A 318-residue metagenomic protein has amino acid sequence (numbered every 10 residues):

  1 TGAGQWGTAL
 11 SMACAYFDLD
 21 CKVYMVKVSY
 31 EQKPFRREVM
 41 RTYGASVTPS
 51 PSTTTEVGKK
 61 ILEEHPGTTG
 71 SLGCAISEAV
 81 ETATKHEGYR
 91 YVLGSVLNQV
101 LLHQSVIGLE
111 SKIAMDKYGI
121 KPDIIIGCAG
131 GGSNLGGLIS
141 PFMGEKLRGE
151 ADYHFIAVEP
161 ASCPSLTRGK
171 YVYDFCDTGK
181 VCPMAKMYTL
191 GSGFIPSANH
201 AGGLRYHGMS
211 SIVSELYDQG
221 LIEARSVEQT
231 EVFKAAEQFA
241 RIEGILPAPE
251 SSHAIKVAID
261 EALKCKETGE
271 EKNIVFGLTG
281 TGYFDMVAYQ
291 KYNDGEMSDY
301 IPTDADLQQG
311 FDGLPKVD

Functional and structural regions predicted by a protein language model:
T1-V28, K121-L135, F155, N273-L278: A short, small-residue-rich loop immediately preceding and capping a beta-strand
T1-W6, V100, I126-G131, E159 (+3 more regions): Active-site nucleophile and cofactor-binding loops and adjacent substrate-binding regions of central metabolic enzymes
W6-T69, S165-F175, A288-D294: Active-site-proximal loop->helix
T8-D20, R41-T42, I139-G149, V257-E267: Alpha-helix C-terminal capping segments
T55, K60-L101, I107, G119 (+3 more regions): Active-site/ligand-binding loops adjacent to catalytic centers
G73-E87, V232, L246-G280: Structural signature of the thiamine diphosphate
I113-K121: Phosphate/pyrophosphate-binding loops at sites that engage ATP/ADP/AMP, CoA/4′-phosphopantetheine, polyphosphate
E250-S251, I255-I259, C265-N273, T281-D318: C-terminal non-catalytic interaction/assembly regions of soluble proteins
